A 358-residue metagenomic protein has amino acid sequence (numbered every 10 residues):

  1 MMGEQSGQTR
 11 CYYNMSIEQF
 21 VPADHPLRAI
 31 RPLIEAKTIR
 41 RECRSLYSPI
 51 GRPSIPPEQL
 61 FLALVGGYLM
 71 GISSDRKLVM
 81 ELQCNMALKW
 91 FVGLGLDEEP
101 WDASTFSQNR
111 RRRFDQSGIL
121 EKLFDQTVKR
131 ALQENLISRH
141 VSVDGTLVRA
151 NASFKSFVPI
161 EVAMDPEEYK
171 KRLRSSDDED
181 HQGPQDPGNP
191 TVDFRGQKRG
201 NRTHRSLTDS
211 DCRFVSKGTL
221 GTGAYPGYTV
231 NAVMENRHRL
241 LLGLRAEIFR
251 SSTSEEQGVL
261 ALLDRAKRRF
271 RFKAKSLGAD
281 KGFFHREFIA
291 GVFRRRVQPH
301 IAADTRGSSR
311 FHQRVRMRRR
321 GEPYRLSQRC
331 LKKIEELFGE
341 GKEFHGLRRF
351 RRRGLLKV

Functional and structural regions predicted by a protein language model:
M1-E35, R174-F194: Charged, often Cys/His-bearing segments associated with DNA-binding zinc-finger transcription factors
M2-Q5, T9-C11, I30-I34, I39-L136 (+1 more regions): Basic, low-complexity intrinsically disordered segments
P22, P26, G51-Q59, G71-S74 (+7 more regions): Secondary-structure capping and boundary motifs in well-ordered enzyme cores
G51-I55, G278-R286, T305-G307: Acidic, metal-coordinating catalytic cores used for nucleic-acid/nucleotide bond scission and strand-transfer chemistry
A63, L78, D102, A232 (+5 more regions): Hydrophobic, well-ordered secondary-structure elements that form the walls of internal hydrophobic environments
L69, C84, L88, K129 (+7 more regions): Short, well-ordered loop/turn and helix-capping segments at boundaries between secondary-structure elements and domains
Q83, V92-G291: Polybasic low-complexity intrinsically disordered regions
P166-E167, E179-Q182, R286-L356: Helix-centered, glycine/charged polyanion-binding patches within enzymatic domains that contact phosphate-containing
